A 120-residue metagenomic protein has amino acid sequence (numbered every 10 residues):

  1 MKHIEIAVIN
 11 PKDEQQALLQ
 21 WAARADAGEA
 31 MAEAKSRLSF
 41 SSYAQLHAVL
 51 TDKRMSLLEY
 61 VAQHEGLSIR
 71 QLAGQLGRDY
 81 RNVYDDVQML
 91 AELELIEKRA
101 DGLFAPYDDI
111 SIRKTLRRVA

Functional and structural regions predicted by a protein language model:
M1-G28: General nucleic-acid-binding
G28-S56: Short alpha-helical segments that sit at the start of domains
A44-K53, S68, K98-A120: Short, cationic-aromatic polyanion-contact patches
Q71-L76: A short acidic, leucine-rich amphipathic alpha-helix
V87-Q88: Short, hydrophobic-biased segments on the C-terminal half of alpha helices that form "recognition helices"
E94: Glycine-centered, phosphate/nucleic-acid-interacting loop/turn motifs that mediate DNA/RNA or nucleotide
